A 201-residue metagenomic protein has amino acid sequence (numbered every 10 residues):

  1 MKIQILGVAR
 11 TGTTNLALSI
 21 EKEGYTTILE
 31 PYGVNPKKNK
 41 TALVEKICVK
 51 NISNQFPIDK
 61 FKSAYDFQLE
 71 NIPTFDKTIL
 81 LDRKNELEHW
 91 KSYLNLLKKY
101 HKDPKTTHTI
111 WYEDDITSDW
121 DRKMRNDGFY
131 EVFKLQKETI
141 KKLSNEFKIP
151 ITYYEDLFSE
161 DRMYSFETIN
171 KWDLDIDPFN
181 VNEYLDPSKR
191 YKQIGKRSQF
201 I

Functional and structural regions predicted by a protein language model:
M1, Q68-E70, I201: Short, Lys/Arg-enriched, disordered terminal segments
M1-I47: PAPS-dependent sulfotransferase catalytic core
R10, L157-S159, Y184-L185: Short, surface-exposed acidic/glycine-rich loop or hinge patches that mediate macromolecular interfaces
E30, T152-Y154, F179: Residue-level detector of family-conserved "landmark" positions at structurally sensitive sites
G33, E155-L157, N182: Residue-level "edge-of-site" marker
V49, S53-I149, Y154-D175: PAPS-dependent sulfotransferase catalytic domain
F166-I201: C-terminal accessory extensions appended to soluble enzyme cores
